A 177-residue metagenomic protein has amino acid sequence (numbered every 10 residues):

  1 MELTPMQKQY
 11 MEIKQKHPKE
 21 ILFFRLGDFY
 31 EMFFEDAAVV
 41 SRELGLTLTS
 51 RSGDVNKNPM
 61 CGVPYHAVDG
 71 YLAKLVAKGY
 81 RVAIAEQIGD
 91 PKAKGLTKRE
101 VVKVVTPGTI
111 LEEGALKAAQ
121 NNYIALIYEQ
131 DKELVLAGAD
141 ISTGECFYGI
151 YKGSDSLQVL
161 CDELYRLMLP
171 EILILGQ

Functional and structural regions predicted by a protein language model:
M1-Q177: Basic, polar low-complexity surface loops/patches
